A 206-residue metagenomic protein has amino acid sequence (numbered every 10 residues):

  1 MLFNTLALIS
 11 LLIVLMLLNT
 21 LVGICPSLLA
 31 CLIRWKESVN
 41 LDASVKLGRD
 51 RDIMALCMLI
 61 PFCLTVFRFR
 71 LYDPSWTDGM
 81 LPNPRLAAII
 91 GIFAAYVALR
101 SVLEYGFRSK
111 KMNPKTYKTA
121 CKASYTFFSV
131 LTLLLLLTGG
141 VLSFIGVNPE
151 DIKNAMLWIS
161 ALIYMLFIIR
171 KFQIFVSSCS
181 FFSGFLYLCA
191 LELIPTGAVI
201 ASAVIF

Functional and structural regions predicted by a protein language model:
M1-I53, C63: N-terminal juxtamembrane cytosolic/stromal segments of multi-pass membrane proteins
M1-M16, P82-Y96, E150-S160: Alpha-helical transmembrane segments
N4, R49-I53, D78, P82 (+6 more regions): Hydrophobic, aromatic-rich alpha-helical transmembrane segments and their membrane-interface anchor motifs
P26-L29, R70-D78, G106-K115, V176-C179 (+1 more regions): Membrane-interfacial segments
S38-I90: Hydrophobic alpha-helical segments and helix pairs
D52-F69, A94-A95, L99, S129-T138 (+2 more regions): Hydrophobic alpha-helical transmembrane segments of multi-pass integral membrane proteins
S75-F144: Alpha-helical transmembrane segments with an aromatic anchor "belt"
L136-F206: Terminal transmembrane helical module of multi-pass membrane proteins
